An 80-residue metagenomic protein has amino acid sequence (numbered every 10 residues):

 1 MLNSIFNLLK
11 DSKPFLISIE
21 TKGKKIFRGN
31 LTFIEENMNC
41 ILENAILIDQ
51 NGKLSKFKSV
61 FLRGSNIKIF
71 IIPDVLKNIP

Functional and structural regions predicted by a protein language model:
M1-P80: Conserved RNA-binding domains used in RNP assembly and mRNA/RNA metabolism
